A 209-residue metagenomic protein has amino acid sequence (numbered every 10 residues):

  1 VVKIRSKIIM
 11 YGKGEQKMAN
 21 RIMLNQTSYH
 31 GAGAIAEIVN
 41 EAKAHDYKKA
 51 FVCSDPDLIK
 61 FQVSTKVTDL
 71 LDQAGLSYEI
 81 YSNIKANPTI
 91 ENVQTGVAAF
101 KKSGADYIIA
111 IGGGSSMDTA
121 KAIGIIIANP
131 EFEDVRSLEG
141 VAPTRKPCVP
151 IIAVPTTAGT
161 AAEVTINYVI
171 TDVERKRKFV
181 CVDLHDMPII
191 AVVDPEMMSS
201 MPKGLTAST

Functional and structural regions predicted by a protein language model:
V1-V2: Acidic, Ala/Val/Gly-enriched low-complexity intrinsically disordered segments
Y11-Y81: An N-terminal, well-structured beta->alpha segment
A36, N129-T209: A glycine/threonine-rich phosphate-anchoring loop and its flanking beta-alpha core in nucleotide/phosphate-binding
Y47-K49, A105, V149, P188: Local beta-strand N-terminus motif with an aromatic residue
F51-V52, Y107-I109, I152: Conserved beta-strand elements of the Class I
I59-F132: N-terminal small/polar loop signature for handling phosphorylated ligands or for N-terminal nucleophile
